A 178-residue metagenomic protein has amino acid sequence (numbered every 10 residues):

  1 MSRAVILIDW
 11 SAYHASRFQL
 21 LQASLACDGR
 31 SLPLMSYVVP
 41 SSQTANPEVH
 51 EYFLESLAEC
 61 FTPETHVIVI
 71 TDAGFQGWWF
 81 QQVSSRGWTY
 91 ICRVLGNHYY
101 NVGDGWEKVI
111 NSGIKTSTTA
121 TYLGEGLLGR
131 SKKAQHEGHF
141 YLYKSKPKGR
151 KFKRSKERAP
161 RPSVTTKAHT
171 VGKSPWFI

Functional and structural regions predicted by a protein language model:
M1-A4, A15, A26-I178: Single, function-defining residue in the core of a domain
L7-L20: An active-site-proximal beta-strand-loop segment
